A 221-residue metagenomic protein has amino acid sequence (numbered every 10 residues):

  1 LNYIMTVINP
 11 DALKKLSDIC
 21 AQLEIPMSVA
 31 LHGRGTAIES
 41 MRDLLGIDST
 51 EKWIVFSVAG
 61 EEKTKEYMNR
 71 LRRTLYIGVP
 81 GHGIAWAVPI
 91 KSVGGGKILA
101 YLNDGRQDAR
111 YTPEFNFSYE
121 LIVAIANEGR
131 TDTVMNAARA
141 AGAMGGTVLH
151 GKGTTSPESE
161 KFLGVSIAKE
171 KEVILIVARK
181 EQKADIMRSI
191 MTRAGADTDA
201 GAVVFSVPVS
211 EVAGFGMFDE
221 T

Functional and structural regions predicted by a protein language model:
L1-T221: Positively charged, small/polar-rich N-terminal and surface patches that mediate targeting and assembly and bind
